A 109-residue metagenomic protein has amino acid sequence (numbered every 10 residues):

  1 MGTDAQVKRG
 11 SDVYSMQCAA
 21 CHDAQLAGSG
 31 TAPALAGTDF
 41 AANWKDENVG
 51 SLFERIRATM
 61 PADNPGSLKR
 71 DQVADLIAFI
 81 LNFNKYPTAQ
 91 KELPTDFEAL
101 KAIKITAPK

Functional and structural regions predicted by a protein language model:
M1-V13, S29: Electrostatic cytochrome c docking/interface patches
Q6, M16, D23, T31 (+1 more regions): Non-catalytic cap/lid and distal C-terminal segments of serine-dependent acyl enzymes
Q6, N48, L68-Q72: An acidic site on a long C-lobe helix of protein kinase domains
G10, Y14-Q25, L76, I80: The canonical Cys-X-X-Cys-His
A27-P61: Gly/Gly-Pro-rich "capping" loops immediately C-terminal to redox-active cysteine motifs in periplasmic/lumenal
P65-K109: Flexible coil segments in periplasmic/lumen-exposed cytochrome c-class electron-transfer proteins
